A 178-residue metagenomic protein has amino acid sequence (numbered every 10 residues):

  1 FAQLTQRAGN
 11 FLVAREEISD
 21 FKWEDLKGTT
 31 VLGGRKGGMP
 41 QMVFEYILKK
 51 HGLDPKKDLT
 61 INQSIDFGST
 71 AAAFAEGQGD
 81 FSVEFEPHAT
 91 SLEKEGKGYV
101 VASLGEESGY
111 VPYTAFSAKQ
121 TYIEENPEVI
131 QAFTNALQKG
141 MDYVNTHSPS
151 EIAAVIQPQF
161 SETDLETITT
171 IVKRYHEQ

Functional and structural regions predicted by a protein language model:
F1-K56, T60-D66, A73, D80-P87 (+3 more regions): Short, glycine-/small- and polar/acidic-enriched structural segments that line small-molecule recognition paths
L4-A14, E93, K97-N126, I130 (+2 more regions): Periplasmic-binding protein-like
K22, P40-V43, I47, T70 (+5 more regions): Stable alpha-helical elements in mature extracytoplasmic
K49, E93, P158: Short polybasic/polar patches that bind polyanions
P87-H88, E106-E107, L137, Q159-F160: Glycine-rich beta-alpha junction loops
E124-Q178: Secondary-structure end/capping motifs
